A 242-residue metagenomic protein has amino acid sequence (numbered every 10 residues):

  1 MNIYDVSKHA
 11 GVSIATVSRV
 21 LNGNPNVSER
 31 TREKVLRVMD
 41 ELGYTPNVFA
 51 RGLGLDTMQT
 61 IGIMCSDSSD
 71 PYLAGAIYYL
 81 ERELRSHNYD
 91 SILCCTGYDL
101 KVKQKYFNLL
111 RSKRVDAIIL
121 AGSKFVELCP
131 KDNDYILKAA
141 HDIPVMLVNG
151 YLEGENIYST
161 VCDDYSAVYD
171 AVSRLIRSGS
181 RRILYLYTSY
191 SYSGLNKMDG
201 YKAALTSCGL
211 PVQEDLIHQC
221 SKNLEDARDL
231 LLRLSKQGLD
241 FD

Functional and structural regions predicted by a protein language model:
M1, D40-Y78, H87, G97-Y98 (+1 more regions): N-terminal helix-turn-helix/winged-helix DNA-binding helices and compositionally similar short basic alpha-helical
M1-M58: N-terminal helix-turn-helix DNA-binding module of bacterial transcription factors
E41, R82-Y89, N108-D116, P130-D242: Bacterial carbohydrate/catabolite-sensing allosteric modules
D67, K124, S189: Flexible, active-site-proximal loop/turn residues at the rims of small-molecule/cofactor binding pockets and catalytic
I92-C95, I119-L120, Y185: Short catalytic-loop micro-motif centered on adjacent basic/acidic residues
K101-K105: Conserved ATP-dependent adenylate/AMP-binding module captured primarily in the ANL superfamily
V126-L128: Short glycine-rich, flexible loops that bind phosphorylated cofactors or substrates
